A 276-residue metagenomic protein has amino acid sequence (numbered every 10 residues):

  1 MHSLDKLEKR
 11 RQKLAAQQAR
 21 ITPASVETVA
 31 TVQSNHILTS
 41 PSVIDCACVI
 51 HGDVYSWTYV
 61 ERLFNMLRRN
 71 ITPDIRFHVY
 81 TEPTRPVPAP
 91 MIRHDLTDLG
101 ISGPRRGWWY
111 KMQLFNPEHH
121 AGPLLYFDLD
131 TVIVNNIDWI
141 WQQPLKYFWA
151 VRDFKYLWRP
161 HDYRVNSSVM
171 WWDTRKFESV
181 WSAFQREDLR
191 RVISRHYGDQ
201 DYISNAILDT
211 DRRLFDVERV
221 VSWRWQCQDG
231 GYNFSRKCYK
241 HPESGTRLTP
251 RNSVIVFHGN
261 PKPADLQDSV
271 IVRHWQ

Functional and structural regions predicted by a protein language model:
S3-S102, H119-H120, P261-P263: N-terminal anchoring/stem segment of glycosyltransferases
S42, P73, K111, V165-S168 (+2 more regions): Residues that flank catalytic or metal-binding motifs in active/ligand-binding sites
H51-V54, P83-P86, D98-I101, T131-I133 (+5 more regions): Short, solvent-exposed loop/turn segments at secondary-structure junctions
R62, M66, N70, L114 (+1 more regions): Amphipathic alpha-helical segments that form well-ordered structural scaffolds and often line/cohere around active
P73-E82, L124-L125, F148-A150, V254-V256: Short, hydrophobic beta-strand segments that form beta-sheet elements in well-ordered domains
R85-P88, R93-D95, Y110-R164, W171-W172: GT-A fold catalytic core of metal-dependent nucleotide-sugar glycosyltransferases, centered on the diacidic
P104-G107: An acidic/histidine-cluster motif and surrounding catalytic segment that typifies divalent-metal-assisted enzyme active
T174, E178-Q276: Catalytic core and acceptor-binding pocket of nucleotide-sugar-dependent glycosyltransferases
